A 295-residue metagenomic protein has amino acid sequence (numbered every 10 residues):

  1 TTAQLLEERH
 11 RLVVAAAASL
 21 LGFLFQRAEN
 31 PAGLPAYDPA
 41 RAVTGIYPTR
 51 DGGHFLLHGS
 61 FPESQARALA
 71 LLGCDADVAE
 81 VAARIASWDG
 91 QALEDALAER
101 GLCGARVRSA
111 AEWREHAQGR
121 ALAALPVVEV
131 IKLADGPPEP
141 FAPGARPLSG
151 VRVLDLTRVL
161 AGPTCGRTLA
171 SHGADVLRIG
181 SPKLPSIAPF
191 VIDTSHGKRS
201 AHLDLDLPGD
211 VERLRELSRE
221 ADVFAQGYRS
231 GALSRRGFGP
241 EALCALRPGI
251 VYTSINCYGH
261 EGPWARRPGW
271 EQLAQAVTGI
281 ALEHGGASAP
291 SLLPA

Functional and structural regions predicted by a protein language model:
T1-K183, R215, L243-S254: Acyl-CoA thioester-binding alpha/beta core of soluble enzymes
L122-A124, T194-G197, P268-L273: Short, hinge-like loop/turn segments at secondary-structure boundaries
L154, R199-A245: A structured beta-alpha segment of the ubiquitous adenosine-cofactor-binding alpha/beta core
A161-G162, L184-I187, A232-S234, H260-G262: Flexible loop/turn segments at secondary-structure boundaries
G173, G197-K198, A221, W270: Short, well-ordered alpha-helix to beta-strand connector turns
A174, R178-L205, G209, R213: Glycine-rich phosphate-binding loop and adjoining beta1-alpha1-beta2 segment of Rossmann-like nucleotide-binding folds
R235-L282: Rossmann-fold NAD(P)-binding glycine/threonine-rich loop
T278-P294: The feature captures the short pre-catalytic strand/loop hairpin that immediately precedes and shapes the active-site
